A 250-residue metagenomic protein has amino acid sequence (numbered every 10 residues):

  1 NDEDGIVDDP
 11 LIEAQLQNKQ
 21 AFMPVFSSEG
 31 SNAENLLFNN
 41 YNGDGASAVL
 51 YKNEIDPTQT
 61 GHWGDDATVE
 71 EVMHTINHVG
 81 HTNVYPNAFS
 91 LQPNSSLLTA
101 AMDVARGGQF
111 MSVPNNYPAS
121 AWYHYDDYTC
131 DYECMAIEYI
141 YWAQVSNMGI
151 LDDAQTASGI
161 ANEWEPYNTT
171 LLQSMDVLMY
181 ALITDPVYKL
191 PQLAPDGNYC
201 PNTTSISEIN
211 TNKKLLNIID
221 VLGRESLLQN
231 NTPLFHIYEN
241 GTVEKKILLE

Functional and structural regions predicted by a protein language model:
N1-S112: Acidic/His-rich structured neighborhood in mature extracellular/periplasmic domains
P57-D65, T129-A136, L171: Extracytoplasmic/periplasmic, Sec-exported soluble proteins
H81-T156, E163: Post-HExxH zinc-binding segment in Zn-dependent metallohydrolases
E138-T203: Pan-zinc metallopeptidase signature
N202-E225: Residue-level detector of functionally pivotal "anchor" positions at catalytic/ligand-binding pockets or at interdomain
D220, L228, Y238-N240: Acidic surface patches and DE-rich sequence motifs
E225-N231: Conserved beta-loop-beta connector loops within the AMP-binding
P233-E250: C-terminal tail/sorting-segment detector
